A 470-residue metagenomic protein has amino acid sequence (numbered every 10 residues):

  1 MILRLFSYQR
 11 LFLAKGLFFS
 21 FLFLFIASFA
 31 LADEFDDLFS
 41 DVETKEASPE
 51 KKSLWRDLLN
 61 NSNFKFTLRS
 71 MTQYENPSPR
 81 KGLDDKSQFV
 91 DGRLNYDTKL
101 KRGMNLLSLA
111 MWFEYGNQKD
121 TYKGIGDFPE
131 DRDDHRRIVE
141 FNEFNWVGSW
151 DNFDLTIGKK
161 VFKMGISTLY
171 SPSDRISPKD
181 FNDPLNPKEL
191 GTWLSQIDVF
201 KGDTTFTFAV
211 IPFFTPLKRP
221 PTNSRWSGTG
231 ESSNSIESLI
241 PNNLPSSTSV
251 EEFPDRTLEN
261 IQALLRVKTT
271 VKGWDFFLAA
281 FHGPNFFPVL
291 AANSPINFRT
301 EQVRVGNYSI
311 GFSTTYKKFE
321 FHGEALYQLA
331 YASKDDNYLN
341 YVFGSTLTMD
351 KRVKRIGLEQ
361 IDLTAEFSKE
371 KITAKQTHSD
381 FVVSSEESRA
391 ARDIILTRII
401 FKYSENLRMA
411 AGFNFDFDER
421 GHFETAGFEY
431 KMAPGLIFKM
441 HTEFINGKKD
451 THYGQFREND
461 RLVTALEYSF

Functional and structural regions predicted by a protein language model:
A30-G103, T205: N-terminal periplasmic/intermembrane-space "pro-region" immediately following the signal or transit peptide
F66-Y74, L109-Y115, I157-K159, F208-P212 (+6 more regions): Transmembrane beta-barrel strands of outer-membrane/channel proteins
D84-G92, R137-N142, S149, K188-W193 (+8 more regions): Residues that define the transmembrane beta-barrel architecture of outer-membrane proteins
L94-R102, V147-W150, K159, D198-K201 (+8 more regions): Residue-level signature of outer-membrane beta-barrel architecture
K99-W226, K272, I445-G447: Outer membrane beta-barrel
G103-L107, N152-L155, D203-F206, G273-F276 (+4 more regions): Repeated loop/turn-to-beta-strand initiation elements of outer-membrane beta-barrel proteins
F281-G283, Y316-N414: Detector for outer-membrane/organellar transmembrane beta-barrel domains, recognizing the amphipathic beta-strand
Y430, G435-I437, H441-F444, F456-F470: Outer-membrane beta-barrel "beta-signal"
